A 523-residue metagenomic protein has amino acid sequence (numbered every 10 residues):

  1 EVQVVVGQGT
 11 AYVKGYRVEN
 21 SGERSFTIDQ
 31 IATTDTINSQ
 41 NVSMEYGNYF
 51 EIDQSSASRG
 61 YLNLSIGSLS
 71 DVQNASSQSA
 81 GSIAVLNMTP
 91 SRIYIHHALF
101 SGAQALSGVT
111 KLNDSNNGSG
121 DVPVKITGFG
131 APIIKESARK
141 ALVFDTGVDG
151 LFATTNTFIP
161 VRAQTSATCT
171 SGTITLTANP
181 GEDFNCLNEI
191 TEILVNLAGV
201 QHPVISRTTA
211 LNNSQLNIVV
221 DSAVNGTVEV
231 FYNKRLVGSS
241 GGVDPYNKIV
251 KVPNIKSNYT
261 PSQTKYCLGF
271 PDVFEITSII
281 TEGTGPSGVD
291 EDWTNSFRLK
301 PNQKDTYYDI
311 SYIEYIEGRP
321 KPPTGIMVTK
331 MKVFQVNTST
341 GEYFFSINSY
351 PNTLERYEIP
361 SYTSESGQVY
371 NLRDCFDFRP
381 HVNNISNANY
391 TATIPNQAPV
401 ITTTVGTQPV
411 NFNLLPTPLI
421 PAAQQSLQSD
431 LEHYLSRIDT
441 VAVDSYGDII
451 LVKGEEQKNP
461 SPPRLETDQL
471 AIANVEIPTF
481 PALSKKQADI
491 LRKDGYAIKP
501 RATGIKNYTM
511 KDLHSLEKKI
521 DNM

Functional and structural regions predicted by a protein language model:
E1-T154, L211-V219, V224-M523: Beta-strand-rich solenoidal segments
P160-A167, E182, G269-F270: Extracellular and analogous surface-interaction loops
T165-A167, H202-L211, R298: Short, exposed beta-strand/loop patches in secreted or surface proteins that constitute
T168-A178, Q424: Surface-exposed ligand/attachment interfaces on beta-rich extracellular proteins
N179-V200, G269-T284: Solvent-exposed beta-hairpin/edge-strand motifs
